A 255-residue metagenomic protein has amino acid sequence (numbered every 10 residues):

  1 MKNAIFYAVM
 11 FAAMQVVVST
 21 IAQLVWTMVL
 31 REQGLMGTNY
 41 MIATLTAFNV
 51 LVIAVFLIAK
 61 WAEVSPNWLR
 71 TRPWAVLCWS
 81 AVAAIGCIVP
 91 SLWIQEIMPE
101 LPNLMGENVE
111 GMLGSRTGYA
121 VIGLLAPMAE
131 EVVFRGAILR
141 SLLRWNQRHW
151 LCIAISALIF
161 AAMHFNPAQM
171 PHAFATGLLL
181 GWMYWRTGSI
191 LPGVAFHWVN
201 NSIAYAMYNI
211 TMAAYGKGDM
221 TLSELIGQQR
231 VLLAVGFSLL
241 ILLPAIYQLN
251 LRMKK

Functional and structural regions predicted by a protein language model:
N3-S19, C78-C87, I241: Alpha-helical transmembrane segments
I5-V9, I42, L77-A81, R116 (+5 more regions): Hydrophobic alpha-helical transmembrane segments
M10-A13, L125, I155-I159, P171 (+3 more regions): Hydrophobic residues within alpha-helical transmembrane segments of multi-pass solute transporters/permease subunits
F11-K60, V76-W79, L233-G236: Alpha-helical transmembrane segments in multi-pass membrane proteins
G34-Y40, E63-A129, L139-W145, G218-L222: Juxtamembrane helix-loop-helix connectors linking adjacent transmembrane helices in multi-pass membrane enzymes
F56-V64, M183-T187, L243-M253: Structural signal for the C-terminal ends of transmembrane alpha-helices and the immediately following loop
A129-I155, W182-S189: Membrane-interface helix/loop boundary segments of multi-pass membrane proteins
W198-K255: C-terminal membrane module of polytopic membrane proteins
